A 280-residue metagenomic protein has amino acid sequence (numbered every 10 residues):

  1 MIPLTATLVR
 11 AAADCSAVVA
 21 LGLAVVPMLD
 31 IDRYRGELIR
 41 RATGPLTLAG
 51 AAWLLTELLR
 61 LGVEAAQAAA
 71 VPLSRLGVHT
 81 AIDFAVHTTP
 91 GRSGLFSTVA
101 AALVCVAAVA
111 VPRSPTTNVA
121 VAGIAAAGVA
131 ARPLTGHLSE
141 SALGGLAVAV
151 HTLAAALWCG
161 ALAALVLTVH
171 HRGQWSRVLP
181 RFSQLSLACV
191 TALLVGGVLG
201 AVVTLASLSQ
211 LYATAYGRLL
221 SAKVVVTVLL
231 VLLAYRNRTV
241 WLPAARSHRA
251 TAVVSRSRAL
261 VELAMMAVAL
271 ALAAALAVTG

Functional and structural regions predicted by a protein language model:
M1-G280: Polytopic transmembrane helical bundles with strong interfacial aromatic enrichment
